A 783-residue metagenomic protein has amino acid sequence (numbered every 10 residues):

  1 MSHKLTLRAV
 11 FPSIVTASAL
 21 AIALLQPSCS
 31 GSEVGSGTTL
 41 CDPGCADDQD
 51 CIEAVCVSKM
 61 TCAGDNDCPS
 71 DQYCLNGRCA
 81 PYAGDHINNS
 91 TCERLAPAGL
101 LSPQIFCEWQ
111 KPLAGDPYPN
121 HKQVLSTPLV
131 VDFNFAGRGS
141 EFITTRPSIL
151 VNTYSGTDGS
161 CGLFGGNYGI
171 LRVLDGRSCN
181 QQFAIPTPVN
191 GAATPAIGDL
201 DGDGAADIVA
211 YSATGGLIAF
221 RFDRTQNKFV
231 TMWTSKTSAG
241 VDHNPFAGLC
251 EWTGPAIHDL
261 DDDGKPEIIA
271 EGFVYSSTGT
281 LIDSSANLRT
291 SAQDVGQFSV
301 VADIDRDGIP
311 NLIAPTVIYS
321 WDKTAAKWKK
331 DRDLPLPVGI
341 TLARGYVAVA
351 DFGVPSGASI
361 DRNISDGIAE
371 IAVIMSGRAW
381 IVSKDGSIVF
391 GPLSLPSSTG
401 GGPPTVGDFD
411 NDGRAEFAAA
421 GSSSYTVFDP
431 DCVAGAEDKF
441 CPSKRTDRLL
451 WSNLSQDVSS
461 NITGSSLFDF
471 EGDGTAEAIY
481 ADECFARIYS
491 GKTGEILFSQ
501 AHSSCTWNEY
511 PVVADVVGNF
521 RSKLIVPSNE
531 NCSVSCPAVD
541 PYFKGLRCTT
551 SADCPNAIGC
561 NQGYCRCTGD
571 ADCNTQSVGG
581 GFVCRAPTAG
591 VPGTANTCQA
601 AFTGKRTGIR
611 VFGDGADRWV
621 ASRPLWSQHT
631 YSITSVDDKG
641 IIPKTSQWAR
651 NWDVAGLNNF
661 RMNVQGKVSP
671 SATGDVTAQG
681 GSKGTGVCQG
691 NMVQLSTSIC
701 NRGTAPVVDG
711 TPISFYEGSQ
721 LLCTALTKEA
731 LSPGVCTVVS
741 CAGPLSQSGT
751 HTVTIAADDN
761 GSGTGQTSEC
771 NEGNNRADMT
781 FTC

Functional and structural regions predicted by a protein language model:
S2-P27: Sec-dependent bacterial lipoprotein signal peptides
I22-C62, C79-G84: Bacterial Sec-dependent N-terminal signal peptides
G37-T38, G64, E271, P315 (+4 more regions): Glycine-centered loop/turn motifs
Q49-C51, Q72-C74, C560, C584: A structural signal for short hydrophobic beta-strand segments in well-ordered beta-sheet cores
P81-S671: Extracytoplasmic/lumenal domain signature
V668-C783: Extracellular/luminal regions of secreted and cell-surface proteins that mediate adhesion/ECM remodeling
